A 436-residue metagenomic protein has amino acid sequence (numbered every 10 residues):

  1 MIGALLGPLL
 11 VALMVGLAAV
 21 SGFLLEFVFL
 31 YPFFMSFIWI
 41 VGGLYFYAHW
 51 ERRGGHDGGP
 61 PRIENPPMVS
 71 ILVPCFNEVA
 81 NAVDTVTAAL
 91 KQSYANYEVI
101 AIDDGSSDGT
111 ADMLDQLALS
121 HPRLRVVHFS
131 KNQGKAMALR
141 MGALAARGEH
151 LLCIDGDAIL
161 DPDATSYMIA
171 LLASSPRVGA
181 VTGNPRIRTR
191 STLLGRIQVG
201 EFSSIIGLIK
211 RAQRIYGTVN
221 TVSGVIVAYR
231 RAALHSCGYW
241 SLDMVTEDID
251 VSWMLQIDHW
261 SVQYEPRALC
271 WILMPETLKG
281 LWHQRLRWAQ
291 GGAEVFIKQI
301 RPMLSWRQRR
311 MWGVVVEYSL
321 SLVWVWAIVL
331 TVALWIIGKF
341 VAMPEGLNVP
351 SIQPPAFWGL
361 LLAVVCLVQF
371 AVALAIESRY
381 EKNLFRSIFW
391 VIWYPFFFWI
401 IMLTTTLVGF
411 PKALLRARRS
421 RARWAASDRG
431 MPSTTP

Functional and structural regions predicted by a protein language model:
I2-D84: N-proximal low-complexity "stem/linker" segments adjacent to membrane-targeting elements
F34-M68, R301-V314, L334-P436: Juxtamembrane C-terminal module of membrane proteins
P67-S70, E98, H235, D250: Cell-envelope/extracellular polymer assembly enzymes that use nucleotide-activated donors
V83-D84, D108-Q116, D163: Acidic helix N-cap motif at the loop->helix transition within catalytic regions of sugar-transfer enzymes
A88, A95, D103-M113, K131: A conserved acidic beta->alpha catalytic loop
P122-H128, A136-A138, L144, G148-E149 (+2 more regions): Long helical/loop segments within the catalytic core of UDP-sugar-dependent glycosyltransferases, especially the large
D155-I159, D243, L255: The conserved acidic donor/metal-binding loop of glycosyltransferases
S252-C270: Catalytic donor-sugar/metal-binding loop of nucleotide-sugar-dependent glycosyltransferases
